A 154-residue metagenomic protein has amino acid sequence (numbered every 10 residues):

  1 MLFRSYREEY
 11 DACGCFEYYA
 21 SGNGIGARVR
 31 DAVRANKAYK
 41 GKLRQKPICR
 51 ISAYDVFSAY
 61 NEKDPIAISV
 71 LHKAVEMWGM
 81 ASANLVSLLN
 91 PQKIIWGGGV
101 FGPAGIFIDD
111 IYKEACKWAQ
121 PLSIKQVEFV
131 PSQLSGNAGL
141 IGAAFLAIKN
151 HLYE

Functional and structural regions predicted by a protein language model:
S5-E154: ATP-binding/phosphotransfer module of carbohydrate and carboxylate kinases, centering on a glycine-rich
